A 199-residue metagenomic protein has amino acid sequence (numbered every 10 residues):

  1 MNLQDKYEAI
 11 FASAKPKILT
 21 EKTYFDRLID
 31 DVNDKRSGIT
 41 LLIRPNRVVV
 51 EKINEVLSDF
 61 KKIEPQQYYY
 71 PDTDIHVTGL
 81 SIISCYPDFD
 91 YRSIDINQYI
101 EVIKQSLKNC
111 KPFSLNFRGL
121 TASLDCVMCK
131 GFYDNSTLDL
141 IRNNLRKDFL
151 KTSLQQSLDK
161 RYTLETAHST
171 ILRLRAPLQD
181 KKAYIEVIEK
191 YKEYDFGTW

Functional and structural regions predicted by a protein language model:
M1-W199: Histidine-dependent nucleotide/RNA phosphoesterase domain, centered on the 2H-phosphoesterase fold with its duplicated
